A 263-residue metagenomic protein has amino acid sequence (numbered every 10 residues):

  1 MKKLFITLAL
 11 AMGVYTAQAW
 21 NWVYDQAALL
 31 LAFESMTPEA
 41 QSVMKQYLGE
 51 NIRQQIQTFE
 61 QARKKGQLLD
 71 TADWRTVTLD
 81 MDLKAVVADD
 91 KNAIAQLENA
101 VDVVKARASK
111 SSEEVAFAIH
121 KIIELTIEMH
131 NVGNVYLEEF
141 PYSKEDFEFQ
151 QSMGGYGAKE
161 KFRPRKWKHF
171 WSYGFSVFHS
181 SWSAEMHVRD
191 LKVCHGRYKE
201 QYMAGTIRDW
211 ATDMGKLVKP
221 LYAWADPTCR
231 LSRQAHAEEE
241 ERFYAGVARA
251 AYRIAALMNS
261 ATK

Functional and structural regions predicted by a protein language model:
L4-G13: Sec-dependent N-terminal signal peptides
M12-G13, S35, H130: Alpha-helical transmembrane segments and their juxtamembrane interfaces
Q18-I119, N134-K263: N-terminal, motif-rich segments that launch catalysis or mediate targeting to/interaction with membranes, typified by
K121-N131: Catalytic glutamate of the conserved HExxH
